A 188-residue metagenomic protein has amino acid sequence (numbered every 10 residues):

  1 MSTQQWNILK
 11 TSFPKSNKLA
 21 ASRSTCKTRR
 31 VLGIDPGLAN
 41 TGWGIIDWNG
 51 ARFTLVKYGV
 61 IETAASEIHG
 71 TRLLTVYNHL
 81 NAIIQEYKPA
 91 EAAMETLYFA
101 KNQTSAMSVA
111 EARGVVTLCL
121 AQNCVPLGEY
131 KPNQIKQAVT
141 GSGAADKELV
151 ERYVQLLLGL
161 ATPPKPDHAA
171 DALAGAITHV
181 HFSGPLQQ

Functional and structural regions predicted by a protein language model:
M1-Q188: Phosphate- and other anionic-substrate recognition elements at nucleic-acid/protein interfaces
